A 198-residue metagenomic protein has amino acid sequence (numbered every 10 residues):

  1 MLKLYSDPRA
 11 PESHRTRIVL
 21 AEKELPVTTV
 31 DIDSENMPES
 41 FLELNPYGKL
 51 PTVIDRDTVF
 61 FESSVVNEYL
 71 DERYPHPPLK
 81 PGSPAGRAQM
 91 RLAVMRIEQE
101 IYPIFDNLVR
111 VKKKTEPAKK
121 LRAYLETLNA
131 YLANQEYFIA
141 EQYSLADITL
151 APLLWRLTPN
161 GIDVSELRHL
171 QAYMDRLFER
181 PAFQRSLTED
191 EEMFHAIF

Functional and structural regions predicted by a protein language model:
M1-L125, N129: GST-like domain detector, emphasizing the conserved glutathione-binding G-site in the N-terminal thioredoxin-like
G82-P84, R185-M193: Short, flexible loop/turn segments with low-complexity composition
A93, I97-E189, F198: GST-like fold's C-terminal all-alpha helical module
